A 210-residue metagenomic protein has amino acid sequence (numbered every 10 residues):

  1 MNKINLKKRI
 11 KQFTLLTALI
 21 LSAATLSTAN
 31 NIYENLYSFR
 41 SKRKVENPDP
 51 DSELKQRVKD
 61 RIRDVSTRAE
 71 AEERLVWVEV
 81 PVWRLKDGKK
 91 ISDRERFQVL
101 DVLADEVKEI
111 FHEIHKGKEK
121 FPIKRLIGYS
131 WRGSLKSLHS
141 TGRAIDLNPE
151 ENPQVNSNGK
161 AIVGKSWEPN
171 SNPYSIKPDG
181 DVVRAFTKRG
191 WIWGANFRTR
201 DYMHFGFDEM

Functional and structural regions predicted by a protein language model:
M1, T28-A29: Non-Sec secretion/translocation targeting segments of pathogen effectors
I4-T14: Bacterial N-terminal signal peptides that target proteins for export
T14-S22: Bacterial N-terminal signal peptides
A23-S27: C-terminal segment of classical bacterial N-terminal signal peptides
A29-V80: N-terminal module-boundary/linker segments of secreted carbohydrate-active enzymes
K59-L126: Active-site acidic/histidine clusters and adjacent loop/turn architecture that either coordinate catalytic ions
E109-D146, E151-Q154: Active-site-adjacent loop/helix surface patches within enzyme catalytic domains that shape the substrate-binding cleft
K136, T141-M210: Catalytic cores and adjacent binding grooves of peptidoglycan-active enzymes
